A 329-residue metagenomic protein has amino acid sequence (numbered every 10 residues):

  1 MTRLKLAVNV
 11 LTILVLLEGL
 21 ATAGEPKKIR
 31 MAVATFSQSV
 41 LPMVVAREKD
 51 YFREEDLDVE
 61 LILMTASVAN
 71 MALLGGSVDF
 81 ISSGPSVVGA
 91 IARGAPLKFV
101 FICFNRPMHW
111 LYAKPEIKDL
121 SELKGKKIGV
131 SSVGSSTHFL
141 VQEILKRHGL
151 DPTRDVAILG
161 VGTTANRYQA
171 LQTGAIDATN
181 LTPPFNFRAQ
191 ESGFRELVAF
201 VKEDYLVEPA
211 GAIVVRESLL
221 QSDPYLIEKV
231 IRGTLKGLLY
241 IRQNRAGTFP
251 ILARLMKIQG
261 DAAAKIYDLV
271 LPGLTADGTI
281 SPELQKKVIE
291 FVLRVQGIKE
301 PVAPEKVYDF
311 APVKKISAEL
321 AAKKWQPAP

Functional and structural regions predicted by a protein language model:
M1-L6: Positively charged n-region of N-terminal signal peptides that target proteins for export
A7-G19: Bacterial N-terminal signal peptides
T22-K27, W325-P329: Bacterial Sec-exported substrate-binding components of ABC uptake systems
G24-T163, R167-T173, D177-P183, E196-V207: Short, glycine-/small- and polar/acidic-enriched structural segments that line small-molecule recognition paths
P85-S86, A165-M256: Pocket-lining segment of extracytoplasmic ligand-binding domains
S136-R154, R232-A263, E305-Y308, K314-A321: Ligand-binding clefts/hinges and TM-proximal coupling segments of bilobed small-molecule sensing domains
S222-V302: Secondary-structure end/capping motifs
L293-P329: Conserved C-terminal helix/tail region of periplasmic/extracytoplasmic solute-binding proteins
